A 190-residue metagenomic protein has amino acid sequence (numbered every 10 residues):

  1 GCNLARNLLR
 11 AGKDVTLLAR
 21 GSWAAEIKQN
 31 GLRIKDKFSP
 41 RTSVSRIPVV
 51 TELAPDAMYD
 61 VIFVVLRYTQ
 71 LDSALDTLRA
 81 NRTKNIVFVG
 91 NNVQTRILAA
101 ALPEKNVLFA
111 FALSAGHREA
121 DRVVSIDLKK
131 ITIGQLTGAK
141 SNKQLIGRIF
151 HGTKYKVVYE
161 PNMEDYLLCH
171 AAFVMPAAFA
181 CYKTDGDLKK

Functional and structural regions predicted by a protein language model:
G1-S39: NAD(P)+-binding Rossmann beta1-loop-alpha1 motif at the extreme N-terminus of oxidoreductases
D14-V15, I86, V107, V157: Hydrophobic anchor at the start of a short beta-strand that flanks the dinucleotide cofactor-binding loop
L17, V49-V50, I133: Generic preference for hydrophobic
L32-V49, V174: N-terminal glycine-rich dinucleotide-binding loop that anchors FAD/FMN and/or NAD(P) in oxidoreductases
R41-V124: Rossmann-like NAD(P)(H) cofactor-binding subdomain of soluble oxidoreductases
N92-P176: Rossmann-fold dinucleotide-binding core
A177-D185: Amphipathic C-terminal alpha-helical segment
G186-K190: Interdomain hinge/lid region at the active-site interface of Rossmann-like NAD(P)-dependent oxidoreductases
